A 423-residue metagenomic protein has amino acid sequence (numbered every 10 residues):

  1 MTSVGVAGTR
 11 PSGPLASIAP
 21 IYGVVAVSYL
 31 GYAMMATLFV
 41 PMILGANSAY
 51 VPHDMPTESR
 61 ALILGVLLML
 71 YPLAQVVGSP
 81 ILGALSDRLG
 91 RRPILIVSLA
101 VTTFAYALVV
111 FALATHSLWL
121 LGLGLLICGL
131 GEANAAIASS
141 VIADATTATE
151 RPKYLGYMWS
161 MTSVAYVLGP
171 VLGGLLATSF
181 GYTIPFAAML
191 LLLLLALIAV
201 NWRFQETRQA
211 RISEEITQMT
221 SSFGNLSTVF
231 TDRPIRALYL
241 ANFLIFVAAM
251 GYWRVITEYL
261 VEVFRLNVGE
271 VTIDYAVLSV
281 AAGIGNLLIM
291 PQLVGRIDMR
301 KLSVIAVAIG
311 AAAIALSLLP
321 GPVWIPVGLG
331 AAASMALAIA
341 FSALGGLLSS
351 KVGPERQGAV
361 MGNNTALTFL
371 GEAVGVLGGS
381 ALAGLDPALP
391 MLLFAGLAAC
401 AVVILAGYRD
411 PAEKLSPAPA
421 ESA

Functional and structural regions predicted by a protein language model:
T2-L15, Q205-Y239, A423: Juxtamembrane intracellular "pre-TM" segments in multi-pass secondary transporters
A26, W119-A133, I325-I339: Hydrophobic core of transmembrane alpha-helices in multi-pass small-molecule transporters, especially MFS/SLC-type
V77-L113: Conserved MFS/SLC helix-loop-helix module at the cytosolic interface between two early adjacent transmembrane helices
S79-G90, G285-D298: Helix-to-loop junctions at the C-terminal end of transmembrane segments in multipass secondary transporters
A100-T115, I309-G321: C-terminal ends and interior cores of transmembrane alpha-helices in multi-pass membrane transporters/permeases
G124-T162: Cytoplasmic helix-loop-helix junction between adjacent transmembrane helices in 12-TM secondary transporters
R300-L344: C-terminal transmembrane helical hairpin of 12-TM major facilitator-type secondary transporters
R356-G384: A late C-terminal transmembrane helix in Major Facilitator Superfamily
